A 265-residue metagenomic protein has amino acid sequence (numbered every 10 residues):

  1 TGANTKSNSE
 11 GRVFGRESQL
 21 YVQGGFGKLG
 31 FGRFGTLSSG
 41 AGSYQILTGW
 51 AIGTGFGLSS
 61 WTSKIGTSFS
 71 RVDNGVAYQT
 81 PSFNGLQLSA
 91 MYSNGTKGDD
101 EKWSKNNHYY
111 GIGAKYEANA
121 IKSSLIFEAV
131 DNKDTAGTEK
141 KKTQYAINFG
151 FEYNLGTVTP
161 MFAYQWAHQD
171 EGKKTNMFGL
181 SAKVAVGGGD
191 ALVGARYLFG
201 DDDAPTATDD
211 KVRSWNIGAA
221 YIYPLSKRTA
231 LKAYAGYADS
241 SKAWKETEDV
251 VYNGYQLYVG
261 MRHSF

Functional and structural regions predicted by a protein language model:
T1, F34-T36, M91-G95, E117 (+5 more regions): Outer-membrane beta-barrel pore domains and translocons
T1-G95, N106-H108, K115-K122: Outer membrane beta-barrel
N4-E10, T62-F69, T96-K105, D131-K140 (+3 more regions): Outer-membrane beta-barrel domain signature
G25-F26, N84-G85, N119-A120, G156-T157 (+2 more regions): Short coil turns and loop connectors of transmembrane beta-barrels in diderm outer membranes and organellar homologs
I46-G66, K140-K142, Q169, Y197-D201 (+2 more regions): Extracellular/periplasm-exposed beta-strand and loop segments of Gram-negative cell-envelope proteins, dominated by
K105-A220: Detector for outer-membrane/organellar transmembrane beta-barrel domains, recognizing the amphipathic beta-strand
G218-S240: C-terminal closing repeat unit and adjoining cap/tail of repeat-based domains
Y223, Y252-F265: Outer-membrane beta-barrel "beta-signal"
